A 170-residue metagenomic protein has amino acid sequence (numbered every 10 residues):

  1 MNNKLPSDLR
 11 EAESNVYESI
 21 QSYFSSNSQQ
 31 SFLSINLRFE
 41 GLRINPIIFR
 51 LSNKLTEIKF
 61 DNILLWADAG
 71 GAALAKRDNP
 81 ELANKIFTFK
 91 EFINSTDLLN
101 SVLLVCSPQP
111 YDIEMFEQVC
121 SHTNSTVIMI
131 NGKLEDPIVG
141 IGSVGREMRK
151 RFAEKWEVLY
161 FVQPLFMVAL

Functional and structural regions predicted by a protein language model:
M1-F60: Extreme N-terminal leader/targeting regions
L9-R10, I35-L42, L65-G70, F89-K90 (+2 more regions): Structural motif
S14-S19, W66-N100: A short, well-structured beta->alpha microelement
F24-Q30, L55-F60, I93-S101, C120-N124: Flexible, charged surface loops at secondary-structure boundaries
I47-L55, A73-A83, Q118-V119, I141-V144: Short, aromatic/basic amphipathic alpha-helical patches
L55, K59-G71: Short, well-structured hydrophobic secondary-structure segments
P110-D136, G142: A short, gly/pro- and small-residue-rich
I138-L170: A conserved mid-domain beta-alpha-beta active-site/ligand-binding segment of alpha/beta enzyme cores
